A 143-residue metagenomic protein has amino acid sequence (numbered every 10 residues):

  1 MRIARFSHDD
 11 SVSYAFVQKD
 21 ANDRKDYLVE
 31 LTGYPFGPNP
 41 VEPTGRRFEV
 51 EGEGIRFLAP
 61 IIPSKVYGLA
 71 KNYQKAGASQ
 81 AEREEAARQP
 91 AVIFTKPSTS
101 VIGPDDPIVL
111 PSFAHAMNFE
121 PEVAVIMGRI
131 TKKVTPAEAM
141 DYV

Functional and structural regions predicted by a protein language model:
M1-V92: N-terminal non-catalytic cap/leader segment that marks the start of a structured domain
P63-V143: Glycine-enriched loop-and-adjacent helix/strand subsegments that border the catalytic/binding cleft of enzyme cores
